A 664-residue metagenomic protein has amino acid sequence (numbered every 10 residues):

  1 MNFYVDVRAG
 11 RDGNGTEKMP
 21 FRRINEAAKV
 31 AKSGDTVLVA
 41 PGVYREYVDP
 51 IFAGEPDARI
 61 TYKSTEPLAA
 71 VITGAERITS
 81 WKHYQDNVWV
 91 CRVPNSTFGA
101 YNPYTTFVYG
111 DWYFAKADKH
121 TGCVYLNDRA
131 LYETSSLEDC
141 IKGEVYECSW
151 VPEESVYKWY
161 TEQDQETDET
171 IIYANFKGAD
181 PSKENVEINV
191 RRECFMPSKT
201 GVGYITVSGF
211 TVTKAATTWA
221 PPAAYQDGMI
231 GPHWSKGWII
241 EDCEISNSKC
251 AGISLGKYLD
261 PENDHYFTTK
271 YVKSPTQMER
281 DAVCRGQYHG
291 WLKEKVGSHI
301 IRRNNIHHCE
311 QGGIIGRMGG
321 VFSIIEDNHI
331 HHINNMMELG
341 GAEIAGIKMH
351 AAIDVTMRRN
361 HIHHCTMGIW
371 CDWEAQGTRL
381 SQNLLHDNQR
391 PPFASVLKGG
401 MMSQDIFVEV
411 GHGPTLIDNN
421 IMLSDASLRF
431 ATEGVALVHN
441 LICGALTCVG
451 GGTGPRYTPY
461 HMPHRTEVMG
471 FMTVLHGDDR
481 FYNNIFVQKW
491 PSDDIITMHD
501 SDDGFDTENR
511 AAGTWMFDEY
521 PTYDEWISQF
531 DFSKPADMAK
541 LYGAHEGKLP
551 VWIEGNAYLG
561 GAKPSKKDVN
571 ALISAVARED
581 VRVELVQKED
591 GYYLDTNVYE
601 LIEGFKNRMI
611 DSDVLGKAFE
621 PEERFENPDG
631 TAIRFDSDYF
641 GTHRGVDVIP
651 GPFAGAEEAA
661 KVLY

Functional and structural regions predicted by a protein language model:
Y4-W234, I239, E244-S246, G252-S254 (+4 more regions): Extracellular polysaccharide-degrading/modifying enzymes targeting complex plant/algal/animal polysaccharides
P41-G42, R317-G319: Short, well-ordered beta-to-alpha junction loops that form the rim of enzyme active sites and present histidine/acidic
C194-M196, D227-M229, A251-G252, G312-G313 (+13 more regions): Structural detector of coil-to-beta-strand junctions
G203-A216, K236-C250, D260-G286, L292-G312 (+9 more regions): Right-handed parallel beta-helix
P455-T458: Long intrinsically disordered, low-complexity regulatory regions enriched in proline and serine/threonine that occur
H461-M462: Leucine-rich repeat domain C-terminal region
V662-L663: Long, non-globular segments of proteins
